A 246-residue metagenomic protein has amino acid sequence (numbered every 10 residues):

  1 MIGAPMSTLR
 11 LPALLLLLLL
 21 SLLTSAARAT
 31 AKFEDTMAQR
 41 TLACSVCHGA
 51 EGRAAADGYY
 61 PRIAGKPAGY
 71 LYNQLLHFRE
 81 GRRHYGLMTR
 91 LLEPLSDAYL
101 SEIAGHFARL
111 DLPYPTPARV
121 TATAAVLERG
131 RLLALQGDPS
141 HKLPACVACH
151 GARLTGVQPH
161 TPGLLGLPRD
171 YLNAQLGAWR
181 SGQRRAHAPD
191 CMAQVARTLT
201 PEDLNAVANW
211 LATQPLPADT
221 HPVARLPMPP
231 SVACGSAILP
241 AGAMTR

Functional and structural regions predicted by a protein language model:
M1-L9: N-terminal secretory signal peptides that target proteins for export/translocation
L9, L19, A55-G58, Q136: Residues at secondary-structure transition points
P12-L23: Bacterial N-terminal signal peptides
S25-A29: Sec/Tat signal peptide C-region and signal peptidase I cleavage site
T30-T41, A50, G86, R90-E93 (+2 more regions): Flexible coil segments in periplasmic/lumen-exposed cytochrome c-class electron-transfer proteins
E34-M37, G52-R82, T89-L95, V147 (+2 more regions): Gly/Gly-Pro-rich "capping" loops immediately C-terminal to redox-active cysteine motifs in periplasmic/lumenal
